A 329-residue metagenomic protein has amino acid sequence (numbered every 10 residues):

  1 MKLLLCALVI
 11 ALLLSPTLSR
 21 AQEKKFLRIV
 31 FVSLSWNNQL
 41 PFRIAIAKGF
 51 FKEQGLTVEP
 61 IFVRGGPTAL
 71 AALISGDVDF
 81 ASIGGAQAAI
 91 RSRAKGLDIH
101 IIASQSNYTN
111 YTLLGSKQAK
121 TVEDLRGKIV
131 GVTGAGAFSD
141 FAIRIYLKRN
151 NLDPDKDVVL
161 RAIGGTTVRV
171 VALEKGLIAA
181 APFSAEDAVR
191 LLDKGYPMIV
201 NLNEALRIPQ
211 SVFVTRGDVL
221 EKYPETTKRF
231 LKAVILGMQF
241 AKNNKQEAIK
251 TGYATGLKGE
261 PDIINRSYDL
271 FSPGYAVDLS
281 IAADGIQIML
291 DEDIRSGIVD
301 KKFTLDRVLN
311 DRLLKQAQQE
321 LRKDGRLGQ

Functional and structural regions predicted by a protein language model:
M1-L5: Positively charged n-region of N-terminal signal peptides that target proteins for export
C6-S15: Bacterial N-terminal signal peptides
T17-A21: Sec/Tat signal peptide C-region and signal peptidase I cleavage site
Q22-G165, R169-K175, A179-A185, Y196-R207: Short, glycine-/small- and polar/acidic-enriched structural segments that line small-molecule recognition paths
R43, I90, R144, V189 (+3 more regions): Predominant activation on well-ordered alpha-helical scaffold segments within soluble catalytic domains
Q87, T167-L257: Pocket-lining segment of extracytoplasmic ligand-binding domains
K222-K301: Secondary-structure end/capping motifs
I294-Q329: Conserved C-terminal helix/tail region of periplasmic/extracytoplasmic solute-binding proteins
